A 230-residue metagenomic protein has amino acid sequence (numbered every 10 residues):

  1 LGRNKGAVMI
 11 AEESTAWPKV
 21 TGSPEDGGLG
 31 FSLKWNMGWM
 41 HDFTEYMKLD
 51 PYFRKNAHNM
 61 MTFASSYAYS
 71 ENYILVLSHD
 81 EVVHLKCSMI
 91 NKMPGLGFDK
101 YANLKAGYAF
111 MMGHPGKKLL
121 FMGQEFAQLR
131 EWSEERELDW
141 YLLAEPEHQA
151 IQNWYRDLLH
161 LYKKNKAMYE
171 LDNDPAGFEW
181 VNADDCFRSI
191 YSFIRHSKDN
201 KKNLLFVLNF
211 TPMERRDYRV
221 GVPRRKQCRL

Functional and structural regions predicted by a protein language model:
L1-E134, K163-N173, G177-Q227: Conserved alpha/beta catalytic core and glycan-binding cleft of carbohydrate-active enzymes
L96-F98, L142-Q149: A short acidic, glycine-rich active-site loop that binds or catalyzes chemistry on phosphate/adenosine moieties
W132-L142: Active-site His/acidic residue clusters
P146-D172: Catalytic cores of secreted or luminal carbohydrate-active enzymes
L230: Segments forming glycine/polar-rich beta-alpha architectures that bind adenosine-containing cofactors
